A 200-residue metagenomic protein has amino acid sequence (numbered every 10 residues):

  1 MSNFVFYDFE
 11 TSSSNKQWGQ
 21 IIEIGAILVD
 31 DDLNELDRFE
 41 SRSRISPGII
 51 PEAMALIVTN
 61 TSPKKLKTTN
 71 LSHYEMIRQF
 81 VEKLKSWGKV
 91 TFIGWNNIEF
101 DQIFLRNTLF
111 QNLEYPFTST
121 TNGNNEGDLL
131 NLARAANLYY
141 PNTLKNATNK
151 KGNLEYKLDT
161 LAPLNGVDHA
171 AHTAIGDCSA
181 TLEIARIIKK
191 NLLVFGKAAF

Functional and structural regions predicted by a protein language model:
M1-E114, E155, T160, L164-N165 (+1 more regions): Conserved non-catalytic scaffold segment of RNase H-like nuclease domains
T11-S13, N131, A180: Short, glycine/acidic-enriched loop or turn micro-motifs at the edges of active sites
S41, T120, G196-F200: Short alpha-helical "patches" and their helix-cap loops
K65, Y115, N191-F195: Generic macromolecular interface patches on structured domains
E82, S86-K89, F110-E114, L132-N142 (+2 more regions): Alpha-helix capping at helix-to-loop junctions
T91-N96, F100, Y140-F200: Acidic, Mg2+-coordinating catalytic module of metal-dependent nucleases/exonucleases that use a two-metal-ion mechanism
E114-N122: A mobile, often basic/glycine-rich helix-loop segment that functions as the active-site lid/recognition loop
T121-A147: Short alpha-helix plus adjacent loop in nuclease-associated cores
